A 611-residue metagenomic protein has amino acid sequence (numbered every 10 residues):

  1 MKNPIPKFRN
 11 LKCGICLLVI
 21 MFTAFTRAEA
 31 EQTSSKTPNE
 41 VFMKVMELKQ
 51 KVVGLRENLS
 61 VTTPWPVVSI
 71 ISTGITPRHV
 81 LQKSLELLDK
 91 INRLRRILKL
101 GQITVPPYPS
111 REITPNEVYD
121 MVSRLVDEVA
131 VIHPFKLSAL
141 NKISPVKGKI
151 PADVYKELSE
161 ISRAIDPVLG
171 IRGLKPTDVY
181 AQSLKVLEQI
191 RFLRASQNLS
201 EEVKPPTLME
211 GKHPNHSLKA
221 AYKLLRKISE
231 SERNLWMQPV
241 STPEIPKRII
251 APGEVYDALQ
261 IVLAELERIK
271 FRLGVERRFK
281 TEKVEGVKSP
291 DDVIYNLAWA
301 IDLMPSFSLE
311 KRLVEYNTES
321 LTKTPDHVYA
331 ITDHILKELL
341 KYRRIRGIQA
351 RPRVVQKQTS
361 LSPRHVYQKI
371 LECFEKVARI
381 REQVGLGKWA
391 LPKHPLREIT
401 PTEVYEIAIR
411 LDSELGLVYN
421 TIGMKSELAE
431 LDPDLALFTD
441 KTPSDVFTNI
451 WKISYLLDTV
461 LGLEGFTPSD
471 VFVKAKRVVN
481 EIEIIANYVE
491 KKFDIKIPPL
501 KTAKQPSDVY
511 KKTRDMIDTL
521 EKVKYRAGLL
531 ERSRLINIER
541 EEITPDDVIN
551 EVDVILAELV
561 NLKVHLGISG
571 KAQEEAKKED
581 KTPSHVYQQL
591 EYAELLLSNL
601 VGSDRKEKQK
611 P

Functional and structural regions predicted by a protein language model:
K2-I15: Bacterial N-terminal signal peptides that target proteins for export
G14-A24: Bacterial N-terminal signal peptides
F25-A30: Sec/Tat signal peptide C-region and signal peptidase I cleavage site
E31-P611: Mature extracytoplasmic or organellar-lumen-exposed domains after removal of signal/transit peptides
